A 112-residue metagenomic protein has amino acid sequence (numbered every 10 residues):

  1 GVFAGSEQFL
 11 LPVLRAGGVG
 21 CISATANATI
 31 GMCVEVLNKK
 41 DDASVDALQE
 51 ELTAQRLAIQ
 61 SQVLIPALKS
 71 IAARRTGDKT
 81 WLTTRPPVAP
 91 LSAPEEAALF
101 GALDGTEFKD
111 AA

Functional and structural regions predicted by a protein language model:
G1-Q62: Catalytic alpha/beta core domains of metabolic enzymes, predominantly
L14-A16, E51-V88: Conserved short secondary-structure transition element at the edge of the structured enzyme core that lines
K39-K40, K69, K79, K109: Context-gated lysine
K40, L52, R75, L103-T106: Alpha-helix boundary/capping residues
K40-D42, A73, E96-A97: Short alpha-helix boundary/capping motifs
G77-A112: Flexible C-terminal active-site loop/helix
